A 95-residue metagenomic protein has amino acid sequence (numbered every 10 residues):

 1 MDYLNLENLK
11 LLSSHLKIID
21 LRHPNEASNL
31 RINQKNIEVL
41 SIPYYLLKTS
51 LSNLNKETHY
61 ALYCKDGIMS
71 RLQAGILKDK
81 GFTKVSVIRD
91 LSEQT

Functional and structural regions predicted by a protein language model:
M1-K17, L21-A61, K65-T95: Rhodanese-like catalytic fold shared by cysteine-dependent sulfurtransferases and DSP/PTP-type phosphatases
